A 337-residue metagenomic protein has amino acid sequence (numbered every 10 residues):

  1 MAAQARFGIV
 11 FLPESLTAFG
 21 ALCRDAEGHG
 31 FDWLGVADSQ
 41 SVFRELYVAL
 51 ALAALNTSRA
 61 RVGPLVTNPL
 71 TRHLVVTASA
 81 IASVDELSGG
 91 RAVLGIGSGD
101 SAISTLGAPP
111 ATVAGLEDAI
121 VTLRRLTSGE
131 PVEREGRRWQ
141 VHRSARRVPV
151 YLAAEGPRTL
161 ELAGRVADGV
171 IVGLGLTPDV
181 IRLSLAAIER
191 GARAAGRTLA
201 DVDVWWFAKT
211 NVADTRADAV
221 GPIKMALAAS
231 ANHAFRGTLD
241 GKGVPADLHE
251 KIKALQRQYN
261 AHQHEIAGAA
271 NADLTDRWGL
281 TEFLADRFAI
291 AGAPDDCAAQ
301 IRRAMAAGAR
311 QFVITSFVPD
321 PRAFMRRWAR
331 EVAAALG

Functional and structural regions predicted by a protein language model:
M1-L65, V148: N-terminal beta1-alpha1-beta2 module of alpha/beta enzyme domains
A5-F11, L34-V36, R61-L65, A92-I96 (+4 more regions): Hydrophobic faces of well-ordered beta-strands that scaffold small-molecule active sites in alpha/beta enzyme cores
A5-T17, T67-L74, A145-E155, T210-A213 (+1 more regions): Active-site mouth loops of central-metabolism enzymes
E14-A26, T77-A80, A154-L162, I223 (+1 more regions): Short, acidic/polar
C23-G28, L50-R59, I81-A92, G164-R165 (+2 more regions): Acidic (Asp/Glu)-rich catalytic clusters
G30, A53, V84, L123 (+6 more regions): Conserved, mostly hydrophobic/aromatic
Y47-T67, T71, L126, W328-G337: Alpha-helix-loop-beta-strand connector modules within alpha/beta enzyme cores
P109-V141, I181-R182, A186, R190-A306: An alpha-helical appendage that flanks or caps ligand/catalytic pockets
